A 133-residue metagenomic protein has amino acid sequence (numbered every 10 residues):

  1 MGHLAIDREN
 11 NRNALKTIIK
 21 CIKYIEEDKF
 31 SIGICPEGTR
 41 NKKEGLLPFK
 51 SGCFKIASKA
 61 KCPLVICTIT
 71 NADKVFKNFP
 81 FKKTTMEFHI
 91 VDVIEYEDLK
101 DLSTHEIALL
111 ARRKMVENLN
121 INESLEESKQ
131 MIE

Functional and structural regions predicted by a protein language model:
M1-E27: Membrane-interfacial amphipathic helices and adjacent loop/beta segments that form the lipid-substrate binding surface
I6, I34, M86, I94 (+1 more regions): Hydrophobic aliphatic residue packing
N11-L15, L46, A108: A conditional alpha-helix N-cap/helix-loop micro-motif detector
I19-K23, F54, S58, V116: Surface-exposed alpha-helical segments enriched in charged/polar residues
Y24, H105-E133: Membrane-interfacial terminal anchoring regions of lipid-handling membrane enzymes
E26, F30-G33, K42-E106: A cross-family acyltransferase "interaction/gating" segment
G38: Active-site metal-binding loops of divalent metal-dependent hydrolases
